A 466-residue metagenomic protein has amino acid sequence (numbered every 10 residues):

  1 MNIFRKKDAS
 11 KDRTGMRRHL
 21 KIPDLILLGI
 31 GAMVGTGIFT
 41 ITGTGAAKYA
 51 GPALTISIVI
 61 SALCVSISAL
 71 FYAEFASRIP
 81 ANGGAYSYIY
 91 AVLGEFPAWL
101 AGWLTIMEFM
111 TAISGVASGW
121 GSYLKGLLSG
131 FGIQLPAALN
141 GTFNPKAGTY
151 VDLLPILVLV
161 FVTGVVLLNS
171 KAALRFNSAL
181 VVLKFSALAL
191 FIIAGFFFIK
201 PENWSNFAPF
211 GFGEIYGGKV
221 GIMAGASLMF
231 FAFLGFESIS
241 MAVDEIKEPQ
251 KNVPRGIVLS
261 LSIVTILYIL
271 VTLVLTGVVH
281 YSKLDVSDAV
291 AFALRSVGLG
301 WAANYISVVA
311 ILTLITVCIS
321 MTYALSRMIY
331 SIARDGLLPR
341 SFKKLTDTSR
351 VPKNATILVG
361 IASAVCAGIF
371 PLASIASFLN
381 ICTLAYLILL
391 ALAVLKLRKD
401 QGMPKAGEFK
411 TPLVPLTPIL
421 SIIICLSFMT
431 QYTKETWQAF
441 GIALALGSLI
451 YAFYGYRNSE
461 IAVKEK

Functional and structural regions predicted by a protein language model:
M1-G43, A47-P52, V65-A73, N82 (+4 more regions): Membrane-interface "cap" regions at the ends of multi-pass membrane proteins
K11-M16, T55, G132-P155, A179-V308 (+1 more regions): Helix-loop-helix junctions that connect adjacent transmembrane segments in multi-pass membrane transporters
R17, I22, D152-I156, K247-Y268 (+3 more regions): Loop-to-transmembrane helix boundary motifs in multi-pass membrane proteins
R17, I41-P145, S260-I263, F440-G447: Extracellular loop-to-transmembrane helix junctions
F39, L104-G121, L228, F233-I246 (+3 more regions): Membrane-helix boundary/coupling elements in multi-pass transport proteins
L104, G121, Y150-P201, I257 (+3 more regions): Membrane-interface loop-to-helix entry segments
G126, A187-F191, M328-I329, L379-G407 (+1 more regions): Hydrophobic alpha-helical segments of multi-pass membrane transport proteins
A147-V151, V162, S341-K353, L387-W437 (+1 more regions): C-terminal membrane-solvent junction of multi-pass transporters and transport-like membrane proteins
